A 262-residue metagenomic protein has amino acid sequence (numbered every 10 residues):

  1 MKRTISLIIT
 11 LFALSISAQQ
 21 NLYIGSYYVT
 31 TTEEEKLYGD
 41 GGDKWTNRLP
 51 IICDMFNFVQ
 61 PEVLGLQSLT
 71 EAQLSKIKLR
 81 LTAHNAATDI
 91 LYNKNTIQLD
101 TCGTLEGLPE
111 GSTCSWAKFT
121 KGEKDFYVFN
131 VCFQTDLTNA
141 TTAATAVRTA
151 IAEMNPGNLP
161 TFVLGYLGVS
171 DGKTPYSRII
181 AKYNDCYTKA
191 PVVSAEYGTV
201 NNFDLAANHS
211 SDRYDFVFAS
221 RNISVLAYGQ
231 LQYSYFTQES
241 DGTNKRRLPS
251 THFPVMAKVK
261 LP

Functional and structural regions predicted by a protein language model:
M1-Q20, M154: Bacterial Sec-dependent N-terminal signal peptides
K2, I16-L79, K260-P262: N-terminal, active-site-proximal structural segment of metallo-dependent hydrolase catalytic domains
Q19-Y23, V59-L64, T82-H84, G122-V128 (+2 more regions): Loop/turn elements at helix/coil->beta-strand transitions in domains of secreted/extracellular proteins
Y27-V29, V131-F133, G165-L167, F253: Active-site metal-binding loops of divalent metal-dependent hydrolases
N47, I51-F58, A72, K76 (+5 more regions): Extracytoplasmic/secreted proteins, especially bacterial periplasmic and envelope-associated proteins
G65-T135, G229-Q232: Structured beta-strand-rich core segments of catalytic domains in phosphoester-bond hydrolases
W116-E123, Y127-F129, N139-S177: His/acidic metal-ligating clusters that form di-metal
E153-T161, V169-P262: Metal-dependent phosphoester-hydrolase catalytic domains
